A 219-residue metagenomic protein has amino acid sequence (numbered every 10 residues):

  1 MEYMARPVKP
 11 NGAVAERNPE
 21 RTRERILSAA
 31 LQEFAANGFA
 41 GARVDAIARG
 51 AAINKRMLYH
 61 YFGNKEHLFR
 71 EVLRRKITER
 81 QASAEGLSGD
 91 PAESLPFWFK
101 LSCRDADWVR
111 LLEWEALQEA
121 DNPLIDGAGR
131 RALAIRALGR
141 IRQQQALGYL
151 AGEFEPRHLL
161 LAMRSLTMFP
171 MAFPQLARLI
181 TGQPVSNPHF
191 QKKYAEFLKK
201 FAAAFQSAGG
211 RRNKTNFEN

Functional and structural regions predicted by a protein language model:
M1-P10, F97-R104, I135-L147, S165-N219: C-terminal peripheral helix-coil segments that are non-catalytic and often amphipathic
R25, A29, E33-H67, E71: Helix-turn-helix
R25, E93, F97, L111 (+1 more regions): Amphipathic alpha-helical interaction segments
A36-A40, D105, L147: Short coil/turn segments at alpha/beta junctions that flank glycine-rich nucleotide-binding fingerprints
R70-F97, A128, A134: Amphipathic alpha-helical linker/stalk segments
R75, L111-E115, A162, L166: Short acidic/histidine-centered micro-motifs embedded in hydrophobic/aromatic stretches that mark compact functional
Q81-E85, D121-Y149, R157-H158, K192-E196: Amphipathic alpha-helical packing segments from all-alpha helical-bundle domains
C103-L124, F173-T181: Amphipathic alpha-helical segments used for helix-helix packing
